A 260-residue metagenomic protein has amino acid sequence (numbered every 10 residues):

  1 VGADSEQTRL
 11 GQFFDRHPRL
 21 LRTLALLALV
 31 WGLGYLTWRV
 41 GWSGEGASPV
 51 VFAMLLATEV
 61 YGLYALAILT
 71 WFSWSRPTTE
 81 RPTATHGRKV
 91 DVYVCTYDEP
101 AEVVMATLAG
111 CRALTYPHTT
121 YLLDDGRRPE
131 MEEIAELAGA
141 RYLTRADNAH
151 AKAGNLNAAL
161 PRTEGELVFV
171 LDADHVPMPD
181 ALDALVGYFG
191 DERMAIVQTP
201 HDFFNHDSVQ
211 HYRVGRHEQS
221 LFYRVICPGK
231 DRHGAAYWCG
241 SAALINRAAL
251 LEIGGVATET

Functional and structural regions predicted by a protein language model:
V1-H86, A135: N-terminal membrane-anchoring/stem segments of glycan-assembly enzymes
R88-D91, T119: Cell-envelope/extracellular polymer assembly enzymes that use nucleotide-activated donors
V92-L108, G126: Active-site beta-to-alpha loop of glycosyltransferases that engages the nucleotide-sugar donor
T107-H118: Short, acidic, metal-binding catalytic loop of nucleotide-sugar glycosyltransferases
D124-M131, D147-N148: A conserved acidic beta->alpha catalytic loop
P129-E136, D180: Acidic helix N-cap motif at the loop->helix transition within catalytic regions of sugar-transfer enzymes
T144, N148-E166, P179-T260: Long helical/loop segments within the catalytic core of UDP-sugar-dependent glycosyltransferases, especially the large
D172-V176: The conserved acidic donor/metal-binding loop of glycosyltransferases
